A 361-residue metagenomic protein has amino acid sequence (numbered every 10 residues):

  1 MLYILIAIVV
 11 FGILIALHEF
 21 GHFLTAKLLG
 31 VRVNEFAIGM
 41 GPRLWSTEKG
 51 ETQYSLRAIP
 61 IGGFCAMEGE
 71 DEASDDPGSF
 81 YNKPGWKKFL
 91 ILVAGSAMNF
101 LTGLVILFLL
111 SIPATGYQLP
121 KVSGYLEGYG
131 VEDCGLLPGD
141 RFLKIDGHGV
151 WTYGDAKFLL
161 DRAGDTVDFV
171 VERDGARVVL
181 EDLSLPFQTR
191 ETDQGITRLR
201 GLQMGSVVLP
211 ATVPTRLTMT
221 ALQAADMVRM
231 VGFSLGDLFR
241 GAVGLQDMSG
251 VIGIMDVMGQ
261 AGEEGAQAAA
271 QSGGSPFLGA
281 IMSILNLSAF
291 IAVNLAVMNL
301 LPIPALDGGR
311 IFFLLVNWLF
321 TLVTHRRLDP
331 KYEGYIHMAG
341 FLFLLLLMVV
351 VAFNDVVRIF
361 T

Functional and structural regions predicted by a protein language model:
L2-D76, M298-F320: Small-residue-rich helix-interface/hinge motifs
Y3-A7, P84-L92, S283-L287: Residue-level signature of transmembrane alpha-helical entry/exit and packing/kink sites in multi-pass membrane
F11-I15, A66, N99, F290-L300 (+1 more regions): Alpha-helical transmembrane segments of multi-pass membrane proteins
L24-T25, L29, V33, L110-Q118 (+2 more regions): Membrane-interfacial segments
L28, T52-S55, I59-G124, Y335 (+1 more regions): Internal alpha-helical transmembrane segments
S79, K83, P186-L295, L315-Y335 (+2 more regions): Functional transmembrane alpha-helices
V131-Y153, A224: Conserved PDZ fold ligand-binding element
L137, F158-T197: PDZ-domain C-terminal substructure recognizer with occasional recognition of PDZ-binding tails
